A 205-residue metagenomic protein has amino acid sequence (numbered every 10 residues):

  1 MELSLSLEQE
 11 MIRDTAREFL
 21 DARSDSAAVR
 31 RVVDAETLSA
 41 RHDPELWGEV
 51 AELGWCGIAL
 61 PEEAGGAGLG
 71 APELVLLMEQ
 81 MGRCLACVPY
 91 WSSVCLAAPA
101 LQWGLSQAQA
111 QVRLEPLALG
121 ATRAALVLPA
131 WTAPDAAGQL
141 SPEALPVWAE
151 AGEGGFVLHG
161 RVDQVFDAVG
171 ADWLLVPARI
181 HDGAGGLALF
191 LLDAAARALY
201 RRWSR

Functional and structural regions predicted by a protein language model:
M1-P89: Amphipathic, small/basic residue-rich leader segments at the start of a protein or domain
R17, V75-E79, A98-Q102, Q111-E115: Predominant activation on well-ordered alpha-helical scaffold segments within soluble catalytic domains
L38, A67-G68, L96, A118 (+1 more regions): Short secondary-structure boundary/hinge segments and terminal tails
A86-V88, Q107-E115, R123-A125: Short secondary-structure capping/junction motifs at helix and strand boundaries
V88-A108: N-terminal glycine-rich flavin-associated loop
E115-R205: FAD-binding core of flavoproteins
